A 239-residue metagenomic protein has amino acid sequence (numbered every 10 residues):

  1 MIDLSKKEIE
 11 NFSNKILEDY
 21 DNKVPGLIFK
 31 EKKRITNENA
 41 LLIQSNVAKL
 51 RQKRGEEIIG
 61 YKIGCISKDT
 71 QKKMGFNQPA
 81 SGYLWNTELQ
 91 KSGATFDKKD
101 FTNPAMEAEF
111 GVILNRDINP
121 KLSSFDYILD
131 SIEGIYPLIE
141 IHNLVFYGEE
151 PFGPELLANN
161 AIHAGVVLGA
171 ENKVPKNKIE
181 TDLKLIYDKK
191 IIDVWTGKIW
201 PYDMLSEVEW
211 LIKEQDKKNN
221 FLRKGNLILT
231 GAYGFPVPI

Functional and structural regions predicted by a protein language model:
I2-D203: Catalytic-core "active-site belt" of small-molecule-metabolizing enzymes, emphasizing His/Asp/Glu-rich regions
K32-R34, K213-Q215, A232: Short alpha-helix capping/helix-loop boundary micro-motifs
V47-A48, L168, V208-Q215: Buried hydrophobic packing segments
K184, Q215-K218, R223-K224: Extended mid-to-C-terminal alpha-helical interaction segments
K198-E209, R223: Short, well-ordered coil↔helix boundary/capping segments
S206-K213, N226-T230: Short, structured beta-strand/loop micro-motifs enriched in basic residues and often containing a Trp
L222-F235, I239: Conserved metal-binding segment of the jelly-roll/cupin
